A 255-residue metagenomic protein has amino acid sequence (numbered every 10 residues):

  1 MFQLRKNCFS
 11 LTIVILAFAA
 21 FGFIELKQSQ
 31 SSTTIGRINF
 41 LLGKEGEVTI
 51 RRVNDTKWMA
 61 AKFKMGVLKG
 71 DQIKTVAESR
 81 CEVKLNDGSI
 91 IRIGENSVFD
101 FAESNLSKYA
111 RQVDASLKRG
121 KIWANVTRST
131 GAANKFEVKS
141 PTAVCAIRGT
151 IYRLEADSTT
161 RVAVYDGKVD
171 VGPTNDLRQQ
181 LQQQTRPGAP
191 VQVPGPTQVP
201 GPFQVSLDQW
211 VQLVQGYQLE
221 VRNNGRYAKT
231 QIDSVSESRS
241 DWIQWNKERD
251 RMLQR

Functional and structural regions predicted by a protein language model:
F2-I15, A20-T33, M59-F63, V76 (+5 more regions): C-terminal interaction modules
E25, D100, C145-L154: Conserved short histidine dyad/triad with adjacent acidic residue
S29-K44: SH3-family beta-barrel domains
I38, V48-I50, I73: Hydrophobic beta-strand residues in large extracellular and virion-surface proteins
G43-G46, G120-I122, G149: Glycine-centered small-residue hotspots that permit tight backbone geometry or close packing
G43-M59: Short beta-strand segments and strand-loop junctions that repeat across beta-rich extracellular domains
D55-A60, K64-K69: An N-terminal domain-cap segment
V67, I73-C145, V162-V171: Short, small-residue-rich packing micro-motifs
